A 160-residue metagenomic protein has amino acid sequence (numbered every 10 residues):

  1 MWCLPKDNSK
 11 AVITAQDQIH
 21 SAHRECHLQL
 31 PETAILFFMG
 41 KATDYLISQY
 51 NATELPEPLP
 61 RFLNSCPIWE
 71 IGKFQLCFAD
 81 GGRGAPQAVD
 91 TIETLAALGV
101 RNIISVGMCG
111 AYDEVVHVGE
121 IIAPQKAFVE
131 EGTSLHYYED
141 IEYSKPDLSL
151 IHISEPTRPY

Functional and structural regions predicted by a protein language model:
M1-S149: Metabolite-binding pocket within alpha/beta catalytic cores that recognizes anionic/polar moieties
I151-Y160: Single conserved hydrophobic/aromatic residue that forms the stacking wall/gate of nucleotide- or nucleobase-binding
